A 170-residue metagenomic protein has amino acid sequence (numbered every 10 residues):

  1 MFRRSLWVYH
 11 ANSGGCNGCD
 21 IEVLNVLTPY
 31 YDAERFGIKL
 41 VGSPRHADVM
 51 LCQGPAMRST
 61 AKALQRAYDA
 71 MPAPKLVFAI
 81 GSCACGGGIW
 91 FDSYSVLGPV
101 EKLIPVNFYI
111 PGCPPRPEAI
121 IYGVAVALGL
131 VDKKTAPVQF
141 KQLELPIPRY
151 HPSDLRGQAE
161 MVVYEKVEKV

Functional and structural regions predicted by a protein language model:
M1-R45, D69-K75, L97, K102-I110 (+1 more regions): Iron-sulfur (Fe-S) cluster-binding modules
G14, P55-M57, C83-C85, P115: Short glycine-rich anion-binding loops that position phosphate/pyrophosphate groups of nucleotides and phosphorylated
V49-M50, R58-T60: A contiguous binding-surface segment within folded domains or other stable secondary-structure elements
C52-Q53, P111: Redox-cofactor binding/interface segments in oxidoreductases and associated redox assembly factors
S59-A70: Amphipathic helical hotspot of TIR/SEFIR-family domains
A61-A63, G88-W90, I120-I121: Short glycine-/acidic-enriched loop or helix-start segments at secondary-structure transitions that form or flank
C85-E101: Glycine-rich, charge-decorated loop segments at or immediately adjacent to ligand/cofactor-binding or catalytic sites
